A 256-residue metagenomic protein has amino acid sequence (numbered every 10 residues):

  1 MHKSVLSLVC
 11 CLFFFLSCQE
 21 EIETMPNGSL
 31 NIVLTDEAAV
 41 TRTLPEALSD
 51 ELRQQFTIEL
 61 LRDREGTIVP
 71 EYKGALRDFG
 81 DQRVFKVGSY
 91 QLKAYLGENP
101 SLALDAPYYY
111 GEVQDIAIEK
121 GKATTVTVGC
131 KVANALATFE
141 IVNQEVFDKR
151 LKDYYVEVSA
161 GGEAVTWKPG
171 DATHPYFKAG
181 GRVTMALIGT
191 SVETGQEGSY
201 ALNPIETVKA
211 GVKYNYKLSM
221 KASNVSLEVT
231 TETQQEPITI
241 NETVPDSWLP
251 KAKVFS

Functional and structural regions predicted by a protein language model:
M1-L16: Sec-dependent bacterial lipoprotein signal peptides
C18-E71, L76-S256: Extracytoplasmic cysteine-anchoring/structural motifs
